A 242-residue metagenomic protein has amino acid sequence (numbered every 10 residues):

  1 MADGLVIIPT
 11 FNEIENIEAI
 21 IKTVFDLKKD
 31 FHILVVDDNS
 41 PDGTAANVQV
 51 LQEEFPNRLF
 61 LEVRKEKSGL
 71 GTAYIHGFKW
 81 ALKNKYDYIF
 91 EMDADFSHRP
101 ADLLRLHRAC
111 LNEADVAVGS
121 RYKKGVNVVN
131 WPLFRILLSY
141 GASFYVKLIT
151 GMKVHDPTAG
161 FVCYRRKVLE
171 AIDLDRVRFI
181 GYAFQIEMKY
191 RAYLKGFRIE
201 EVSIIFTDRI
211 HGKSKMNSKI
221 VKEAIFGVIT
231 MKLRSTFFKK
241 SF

Functional and structural regions predicted by a protein language model:
M1-G4, I149-M152, D175-F242: Hydrophobic helical membrane-anchoring modules
M1-T23: N-proximal low-complexity "stem/linker" segments adjacent to membrane-targeting elements
E15-A19, D42-L51: Acidic helix N-cap motif at the loop->helix transition within catalytic regions of sugar-transfer enzymes
K22-F31: Short, acidic, metal-binding catalytic loop of nucleotide-sugar glycosyltransferases
V24, G77, D95, R165 (+3 more regions): Residue-level signature of catalytic and energy-coupling elements of molecular machines, predominantly ATP/GTP-dependent
D30-S40, E62-V63, M92: Short beta-strand/loop segment that forms part of the nucleotide-sugar
D37-A46, F96: A conserved acidic beta->alpha catalytic loop
E62-K83, Y88, P100-Y182, R209-F226: Acceptor/aglycone-binding surface of glycosyltransferases and processive sugar-polymer synthases
